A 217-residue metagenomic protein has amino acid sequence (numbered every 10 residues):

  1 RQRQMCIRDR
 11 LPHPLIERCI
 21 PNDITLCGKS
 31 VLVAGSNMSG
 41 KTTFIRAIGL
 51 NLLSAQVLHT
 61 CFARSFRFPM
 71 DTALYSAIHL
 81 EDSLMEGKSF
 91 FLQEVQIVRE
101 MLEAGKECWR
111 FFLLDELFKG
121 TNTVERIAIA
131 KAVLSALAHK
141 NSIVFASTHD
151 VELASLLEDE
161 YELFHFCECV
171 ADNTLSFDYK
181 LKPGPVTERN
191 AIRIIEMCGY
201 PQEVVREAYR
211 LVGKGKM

Functional and structural regions predicted by a protein language model:
Q4, R8-M217: ATPase nucleotide-binding head domains, primarily ABC-like/P-loop NTPase cores
